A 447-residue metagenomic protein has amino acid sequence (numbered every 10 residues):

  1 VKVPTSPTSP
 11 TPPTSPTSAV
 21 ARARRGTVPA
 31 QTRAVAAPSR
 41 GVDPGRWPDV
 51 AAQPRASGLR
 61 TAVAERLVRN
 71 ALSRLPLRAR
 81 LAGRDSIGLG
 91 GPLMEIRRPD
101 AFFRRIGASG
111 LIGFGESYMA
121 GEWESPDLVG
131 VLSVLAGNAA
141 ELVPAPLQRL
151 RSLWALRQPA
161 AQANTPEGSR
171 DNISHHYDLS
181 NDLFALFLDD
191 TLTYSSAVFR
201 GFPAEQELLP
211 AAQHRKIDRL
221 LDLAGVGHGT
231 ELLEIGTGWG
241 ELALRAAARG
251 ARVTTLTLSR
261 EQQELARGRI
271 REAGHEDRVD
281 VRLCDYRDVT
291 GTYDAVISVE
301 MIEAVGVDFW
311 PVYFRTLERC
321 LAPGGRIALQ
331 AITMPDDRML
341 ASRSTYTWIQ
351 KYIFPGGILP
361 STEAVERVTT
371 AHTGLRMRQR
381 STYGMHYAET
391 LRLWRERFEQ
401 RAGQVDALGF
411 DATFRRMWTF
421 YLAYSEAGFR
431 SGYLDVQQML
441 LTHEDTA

Functional and structural regions predicted by a protein language model:
K2-T8, P16-H214, R219-D222: Feature captures hydrophobic
H228-G236: Conserved class I S-adenosyl-L-methionine
W239-G250: Conserved SAM-binding loop of SAM-dependent methyltransferases across substrates and taxa, primarily the Class I
A248-R287: Class I SAM-dependent methyltransferase SAM/SAH-binding core
R287-I297: A short acidic, Gly/Pro-enriched loop at the edge of an enzyme's catalytic core that lines a small-molecule cofactor
P311-P323: A short glycine-rich, Lys/Arg-flanked "PGG" loop and its adjoining helix->strand segment in the class I
G324-I332: Conserved beta-strand signature within the Rossmann-like core of class I S-adenosyl-L-methionine
T333-A447: Substrate-binding/catalytic lobe of Class I Rossmann-like enzymes that use SAM or dcSAM, i.e., the mid-to-C-terminal
